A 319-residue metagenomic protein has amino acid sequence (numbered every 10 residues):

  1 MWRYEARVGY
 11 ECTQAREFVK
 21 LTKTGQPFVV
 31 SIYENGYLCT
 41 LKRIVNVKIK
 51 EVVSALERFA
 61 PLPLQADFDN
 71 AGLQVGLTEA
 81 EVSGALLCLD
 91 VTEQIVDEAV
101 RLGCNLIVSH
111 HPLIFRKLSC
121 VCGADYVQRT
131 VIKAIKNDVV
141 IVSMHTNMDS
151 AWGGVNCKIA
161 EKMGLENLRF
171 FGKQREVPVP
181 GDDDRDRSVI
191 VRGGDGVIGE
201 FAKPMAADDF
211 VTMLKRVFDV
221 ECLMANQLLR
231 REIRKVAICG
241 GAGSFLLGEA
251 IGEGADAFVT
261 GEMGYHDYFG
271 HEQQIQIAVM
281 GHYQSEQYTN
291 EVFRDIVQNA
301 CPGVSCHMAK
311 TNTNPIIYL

Functional and structural regions predicted by a protein language model:
E5-E11, A15-V19, V29-V30, E34: Acidic, Ala/Val/Gly-enriched low-complexity intrinsically disordered segments
T22-K23: Threonine-centered tandem repeat motifs in low-complexity domains
P27, Y33-L319: Hydrophobic structural segments
